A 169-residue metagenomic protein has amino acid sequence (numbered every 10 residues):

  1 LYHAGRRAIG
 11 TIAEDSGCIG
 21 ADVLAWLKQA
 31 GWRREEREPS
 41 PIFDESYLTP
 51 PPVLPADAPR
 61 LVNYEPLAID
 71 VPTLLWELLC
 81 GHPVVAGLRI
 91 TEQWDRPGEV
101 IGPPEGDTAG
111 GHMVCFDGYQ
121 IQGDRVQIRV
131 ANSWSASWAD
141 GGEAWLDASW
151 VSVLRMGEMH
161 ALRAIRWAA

Functional and structural regions predicted by a protein language model:
L1-G5: Active-site-surrounding "flap" and adjacent substrate/cofactor-binding loops of secreted or lumenal enzymes, prototyped
R7-A131, A136-A169: Predominantly the structural core of cysteine protease catalytic domains
